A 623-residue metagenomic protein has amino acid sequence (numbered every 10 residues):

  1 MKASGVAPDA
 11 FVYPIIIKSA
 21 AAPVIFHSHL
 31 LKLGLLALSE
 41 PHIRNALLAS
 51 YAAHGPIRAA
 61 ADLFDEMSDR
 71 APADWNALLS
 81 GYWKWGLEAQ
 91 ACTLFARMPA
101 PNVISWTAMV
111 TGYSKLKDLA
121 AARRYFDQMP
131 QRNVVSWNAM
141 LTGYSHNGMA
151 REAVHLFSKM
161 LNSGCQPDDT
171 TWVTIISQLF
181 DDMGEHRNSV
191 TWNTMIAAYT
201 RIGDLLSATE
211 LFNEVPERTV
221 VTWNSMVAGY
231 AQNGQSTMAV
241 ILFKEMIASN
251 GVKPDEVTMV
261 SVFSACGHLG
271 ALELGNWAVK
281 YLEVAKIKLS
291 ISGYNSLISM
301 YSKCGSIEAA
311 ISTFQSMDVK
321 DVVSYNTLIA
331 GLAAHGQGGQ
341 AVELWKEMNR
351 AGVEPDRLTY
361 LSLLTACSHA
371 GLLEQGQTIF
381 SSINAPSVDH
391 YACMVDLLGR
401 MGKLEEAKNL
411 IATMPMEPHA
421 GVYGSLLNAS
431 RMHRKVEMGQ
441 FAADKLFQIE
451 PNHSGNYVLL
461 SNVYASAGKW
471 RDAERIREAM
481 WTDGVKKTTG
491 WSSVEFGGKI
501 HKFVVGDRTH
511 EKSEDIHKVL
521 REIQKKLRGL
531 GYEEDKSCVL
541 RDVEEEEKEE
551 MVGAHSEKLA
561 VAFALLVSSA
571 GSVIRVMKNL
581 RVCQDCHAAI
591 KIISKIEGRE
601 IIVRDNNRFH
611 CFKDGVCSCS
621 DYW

Functional and structural regions predicted by a protein language model:
M1-W623: Terminal (and in a subset, N-terminal) low-complexity or junction segments at the ends of helical repeat RNA-binding
